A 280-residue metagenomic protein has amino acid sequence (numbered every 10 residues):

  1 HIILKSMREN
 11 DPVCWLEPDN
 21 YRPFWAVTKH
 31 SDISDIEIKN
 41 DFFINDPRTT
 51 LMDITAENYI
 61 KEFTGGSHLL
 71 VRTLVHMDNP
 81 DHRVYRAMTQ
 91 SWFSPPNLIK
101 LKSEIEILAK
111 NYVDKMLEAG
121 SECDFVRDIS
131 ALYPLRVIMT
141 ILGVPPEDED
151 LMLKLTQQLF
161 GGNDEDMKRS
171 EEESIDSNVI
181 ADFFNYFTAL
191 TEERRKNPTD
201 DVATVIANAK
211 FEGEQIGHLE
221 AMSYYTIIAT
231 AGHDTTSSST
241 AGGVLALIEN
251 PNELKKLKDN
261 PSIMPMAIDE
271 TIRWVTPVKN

Functional and structural regions predicted by a protein language model:
H1-N280: Cytochrome P450
